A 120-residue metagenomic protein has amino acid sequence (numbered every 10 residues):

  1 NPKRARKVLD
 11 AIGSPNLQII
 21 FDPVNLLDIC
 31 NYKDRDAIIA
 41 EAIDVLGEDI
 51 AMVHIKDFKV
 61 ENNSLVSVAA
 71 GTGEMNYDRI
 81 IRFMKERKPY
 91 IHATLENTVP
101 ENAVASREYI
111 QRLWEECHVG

Functional and structural regions predicted by a protein language model:
P2-G120: Histidine-acidic metal/acid-base catalytic patches
